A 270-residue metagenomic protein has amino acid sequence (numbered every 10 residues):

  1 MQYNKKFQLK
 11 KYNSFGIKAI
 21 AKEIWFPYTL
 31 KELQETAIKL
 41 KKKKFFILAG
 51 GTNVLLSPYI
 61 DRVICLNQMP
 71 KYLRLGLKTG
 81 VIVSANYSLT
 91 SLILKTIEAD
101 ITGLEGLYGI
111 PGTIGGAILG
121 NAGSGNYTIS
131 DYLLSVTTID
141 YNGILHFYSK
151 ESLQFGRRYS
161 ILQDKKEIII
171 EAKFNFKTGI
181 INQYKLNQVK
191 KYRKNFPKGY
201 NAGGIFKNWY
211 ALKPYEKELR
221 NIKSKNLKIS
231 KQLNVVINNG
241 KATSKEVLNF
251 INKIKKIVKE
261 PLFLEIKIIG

Functional and structural regions predicted by a protein language model:
M1-A117: Anion-binding (especially nucleotide phosphate/pyrophosphate-binding) glycine-rich loop and adjoining beta-alpha core
K11, I139-G270: Phosphate/pyrophosphate- and phosphate-bearing ligand-binding catalytic cores of soluble enzymes
F26-P27, L55-P58, I118-N121, T138-I139 (+3 more regions): Short beta-strand-to-turn element immediately C-terminal to the catalytic PLP-Schiff-base lysine in fold type I
Y28-K31, Y87-S91, D131, N201 (+2 more regions): Conserved active-site and cofactor/substrate-binding residues in soluble primary-metabolism enzymes
Y28-L30, Y59-I60, Q68-M69, G123 (+3 more regions): Short loop segments at secondary-structure junctions
N53-V54, I93-L94, L104-Y108, N121-T128 (+3 more regions): A generic local secondary-structure boundary/capping motif
K71-R74, L134-I139: Short polybasic amphipathic segments
G115-G120, G125-I129, H146, F176: Core subunits and conserved enzymes of cellular information-processing and envelope-translocation systems across
